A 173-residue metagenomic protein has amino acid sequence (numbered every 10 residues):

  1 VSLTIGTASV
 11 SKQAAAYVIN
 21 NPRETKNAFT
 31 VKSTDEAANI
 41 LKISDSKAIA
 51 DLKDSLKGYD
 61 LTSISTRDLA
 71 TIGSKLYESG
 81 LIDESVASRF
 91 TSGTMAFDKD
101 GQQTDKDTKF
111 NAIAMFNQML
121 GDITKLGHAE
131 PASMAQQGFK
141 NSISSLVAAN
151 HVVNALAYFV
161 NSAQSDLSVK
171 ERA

Functional and structural regions predicted by a protein language model:
V1-A173: Type III/flagellar secretion export determinants
